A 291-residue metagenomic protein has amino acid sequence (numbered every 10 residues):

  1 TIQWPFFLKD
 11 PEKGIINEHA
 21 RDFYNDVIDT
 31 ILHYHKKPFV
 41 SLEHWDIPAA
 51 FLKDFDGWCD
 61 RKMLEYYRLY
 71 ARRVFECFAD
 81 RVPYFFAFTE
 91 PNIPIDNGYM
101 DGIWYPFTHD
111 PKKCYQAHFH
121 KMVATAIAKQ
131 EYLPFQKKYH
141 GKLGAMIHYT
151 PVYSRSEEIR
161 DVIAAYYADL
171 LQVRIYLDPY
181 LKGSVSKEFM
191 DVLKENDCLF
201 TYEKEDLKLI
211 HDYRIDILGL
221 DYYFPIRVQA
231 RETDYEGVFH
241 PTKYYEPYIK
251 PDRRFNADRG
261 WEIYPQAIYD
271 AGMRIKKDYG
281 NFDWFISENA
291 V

Functional and structural regions predicted by a protein language model:
T1-Y24, T30: Active-site-adjacent substrate/metal-binding segments within catalytic domains of carbohydrate-active enzymes
P11-E12, N25-V291: Active-site region of glycoside hydrolase catalytic domains
